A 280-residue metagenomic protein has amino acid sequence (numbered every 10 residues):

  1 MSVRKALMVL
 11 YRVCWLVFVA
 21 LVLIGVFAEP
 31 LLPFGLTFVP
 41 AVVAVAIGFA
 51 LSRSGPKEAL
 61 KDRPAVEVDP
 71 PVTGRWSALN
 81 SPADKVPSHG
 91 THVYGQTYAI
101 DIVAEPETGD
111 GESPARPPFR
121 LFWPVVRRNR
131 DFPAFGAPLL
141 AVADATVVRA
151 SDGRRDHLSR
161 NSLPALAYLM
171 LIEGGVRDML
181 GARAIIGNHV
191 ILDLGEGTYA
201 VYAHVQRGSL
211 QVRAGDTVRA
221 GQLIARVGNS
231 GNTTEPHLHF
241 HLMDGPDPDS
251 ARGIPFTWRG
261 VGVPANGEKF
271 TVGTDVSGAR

Functional and structural regions predicted by a protein language model:
M1-D144, V148-G153, P264-R280: Polar/charged, compositionally biased leader and regulatory segments
N80, A104, R149, H204-R207 (+2 more regions): A residue-level detector for short acidic-glycine micro-motifs
D101-I102, R160-S162, H189-G195, H241: Short, acidic/hydrophobic/Gly-rich beta-strand patch recurrent on exposed beta strands that often constitutes part
L139-A150, Q211-V227: Short, well-structured beta-strand-loop connectors
G153, L158-R160, V176-G181, Q222-P236: Flexible, gly/ser-rich surface segments that form the specificity/activation loops bordering the active-site cleft
H157-I191: Cytosolic, membrane-proximal regulatory domains of ion/volume homeostasis and mechanosensation machinery
A182, L210, D216-R219, H241-R280: Acidic, glycine-rich catalytic/binding loops that coordinate metals and/or anionic ligands
D193-L194, T198-G221: Short histidine-centered loop motifs in beta-beta connectors
